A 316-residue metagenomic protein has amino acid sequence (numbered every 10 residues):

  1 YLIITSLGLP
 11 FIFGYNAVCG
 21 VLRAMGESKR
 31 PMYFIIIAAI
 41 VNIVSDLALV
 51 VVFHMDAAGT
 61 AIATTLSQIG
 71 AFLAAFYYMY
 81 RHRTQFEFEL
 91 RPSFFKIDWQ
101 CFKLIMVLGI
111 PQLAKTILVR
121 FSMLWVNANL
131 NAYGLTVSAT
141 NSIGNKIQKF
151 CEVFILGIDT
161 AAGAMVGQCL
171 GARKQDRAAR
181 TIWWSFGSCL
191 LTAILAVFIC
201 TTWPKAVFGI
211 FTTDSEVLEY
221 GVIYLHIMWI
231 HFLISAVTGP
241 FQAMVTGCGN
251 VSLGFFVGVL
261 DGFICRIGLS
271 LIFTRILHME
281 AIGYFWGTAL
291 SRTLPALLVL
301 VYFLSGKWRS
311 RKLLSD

Functional and structural regions predicted by a protein language model:
Y1-G8, V41, V52-I110, V166-H231 (+1 more regions): Short alpha-helical transmembrane segments in multi-pass integral membrane proteins
I4, A38, S67-A71, A75 (+3 more regions): Transmembrane helical elements of multi-pass membrane transporters/channels
I4-R23, P31-N42, T60-A75, L156-D159 (+4 more regions): Short runs within selected transmembrane alpha-helices of multi-pass transporters and secretion channels
I12-P31, T140-P204, S235-V257: Small-residue-rich hydrophobic transmembrane alpha-helices
A17, V44, A48, A74-Y77 (+11 more regions): Transmembrane alpha-helix boundary/anchor motif
V18-G26, D46-A58: Membrane-water interface regions at transmembrane-helix termini and the short interhelical loops of multi-pass membrane
S28-R30, D56-A57, T136-V137, V251-S252 (+1 more regions): Membrane-helix interface segments
A48-A57, I117-F150, Q168-C169, A206-S215 (+1 more regions): Helix-terminus/linker motif at the lipid-water interface of multi-pass membrane proteins
